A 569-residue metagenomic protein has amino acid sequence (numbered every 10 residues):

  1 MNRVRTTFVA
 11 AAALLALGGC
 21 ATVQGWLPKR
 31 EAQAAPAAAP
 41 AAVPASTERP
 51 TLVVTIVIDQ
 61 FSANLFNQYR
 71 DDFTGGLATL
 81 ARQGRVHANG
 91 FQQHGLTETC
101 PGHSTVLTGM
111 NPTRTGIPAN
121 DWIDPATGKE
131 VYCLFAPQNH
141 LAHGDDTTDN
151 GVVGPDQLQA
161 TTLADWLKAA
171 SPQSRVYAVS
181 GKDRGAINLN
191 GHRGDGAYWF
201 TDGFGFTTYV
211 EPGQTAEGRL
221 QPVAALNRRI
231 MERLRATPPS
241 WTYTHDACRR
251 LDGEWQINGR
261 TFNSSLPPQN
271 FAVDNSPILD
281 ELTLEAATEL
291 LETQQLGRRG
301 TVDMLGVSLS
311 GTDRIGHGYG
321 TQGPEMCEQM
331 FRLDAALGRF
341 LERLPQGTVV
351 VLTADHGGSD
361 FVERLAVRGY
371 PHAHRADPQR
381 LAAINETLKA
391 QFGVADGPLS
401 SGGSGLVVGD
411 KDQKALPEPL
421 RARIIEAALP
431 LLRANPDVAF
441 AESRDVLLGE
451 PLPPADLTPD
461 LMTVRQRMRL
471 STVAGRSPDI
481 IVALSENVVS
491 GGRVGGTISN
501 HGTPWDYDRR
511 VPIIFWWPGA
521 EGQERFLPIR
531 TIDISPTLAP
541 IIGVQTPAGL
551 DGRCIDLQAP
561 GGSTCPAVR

Functional and structural regions predicted by a protein language model:
A21-V23: Bacterial signal peptide processing site
R30-R85: Active-site-proximal N-terminal segment of extracellular/periplasmic enzymes that hydrolyze or transfer
P50-S62, L80, V106, L167 (+8 more regions): Beta-strand elements within well-structured catalytic alpha/beta cores of enzymes that handle phosphate/sulfate esters
A63, A78-T79, A160-A169, G402-E442 (+3 more regions): Non-catalytic, well-ordered alpha-helical segments in soluble enzyme domains
F66, V273-R299, M304-L305, T312-V350 (+3 more regions): A long, amphipathic alpha-helix that forms part of the scaffold/cap immediately adjacent to metal-dependent active
N67-T115, R175-V179: Short, structured active-site-proximal loop/turn typified by the sulfatase FGly-forming signature C/S-X-P-X-R
N89, E98, N120-V152, N190-H192 (+7 more regions): Secreted, luminal/periplasmic, and some membrane-associated catalytic domains that remodel anionic oxygen-ester
N111, I117-T301, S310-H317, A434-P436 (+2 more regions): His/Asp/Glu-rich, glycine-adjacent segments that coordinate divalent cations and/or stabilize oxyanion chemistry on
